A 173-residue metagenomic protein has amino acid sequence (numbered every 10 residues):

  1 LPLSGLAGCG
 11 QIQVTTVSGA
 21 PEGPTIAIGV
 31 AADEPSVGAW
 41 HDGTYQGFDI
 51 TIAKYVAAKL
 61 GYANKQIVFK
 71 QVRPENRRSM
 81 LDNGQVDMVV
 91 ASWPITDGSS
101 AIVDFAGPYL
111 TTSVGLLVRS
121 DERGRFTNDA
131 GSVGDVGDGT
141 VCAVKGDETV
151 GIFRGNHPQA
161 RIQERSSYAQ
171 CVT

Functional and structural regions predicted by a protein language model:
G5-G8: C-terminal motif of bacterial Sec signal peptides marking the signal peptidase cleavage site
V14-S92: Extracytoplasmic small-molecule ligand-binding "clamshell" domains of the periplasmic binding protein/Venus flytrap
V30, E34-S36, Y45-L60, T111 (+1 more regions): Bilobed "Venus flytrap"/periplasmic-binding protein-like clamshell domains and structurally analogous long
H41-D42, I102, R154-G155: Short amphipathic alpha-helical segments
K54, I67-D135: Acidic, polar ligand-binding/catalytic clefts
